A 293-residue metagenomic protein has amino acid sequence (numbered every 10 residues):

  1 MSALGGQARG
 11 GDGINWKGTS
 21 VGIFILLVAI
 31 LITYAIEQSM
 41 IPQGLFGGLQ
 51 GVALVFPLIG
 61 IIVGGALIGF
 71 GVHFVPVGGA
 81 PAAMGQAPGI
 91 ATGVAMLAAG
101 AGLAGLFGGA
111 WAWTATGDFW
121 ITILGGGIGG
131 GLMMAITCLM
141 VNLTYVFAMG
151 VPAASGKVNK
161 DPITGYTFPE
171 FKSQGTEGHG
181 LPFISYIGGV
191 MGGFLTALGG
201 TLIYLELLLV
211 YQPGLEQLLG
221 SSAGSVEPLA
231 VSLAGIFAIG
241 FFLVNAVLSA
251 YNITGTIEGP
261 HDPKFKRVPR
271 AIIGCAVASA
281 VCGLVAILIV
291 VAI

Functional and structural regions predicted by a protein language model:
M1-G79, P263-A292: N-terminal signal-anchor module of multipass membrane proteins
G5-G6, I68-A82, T137-V146, V247-H261: C-terminal ends of transmembrane helices
A8-G22, P162-A197, S221-V231, P263-V277: Membrane-water interface at loop-to-transmembrane-helix junctions
I32-Q43, L103-A112, L198-Q217, V247-I253 (+1 more regions): Membrane-helix interface motif
L49-P57, I61, F119-C138, S225-F241: Alpha-helical transmembrane segments
V77-M96, G214, I253-F265, P269: Short, non-helical or kinked segments that cap or interrupt transmembrane helices
G78-T92, M96-I187: Membrane-interface helix-loop-helix junctions at boundaries between adjacent transmembrane segments
E216-Q217, A223, E227, F242-I293: Extended, charged low-complexity segments that frequently continue into or abut oligomerization scaffolds
